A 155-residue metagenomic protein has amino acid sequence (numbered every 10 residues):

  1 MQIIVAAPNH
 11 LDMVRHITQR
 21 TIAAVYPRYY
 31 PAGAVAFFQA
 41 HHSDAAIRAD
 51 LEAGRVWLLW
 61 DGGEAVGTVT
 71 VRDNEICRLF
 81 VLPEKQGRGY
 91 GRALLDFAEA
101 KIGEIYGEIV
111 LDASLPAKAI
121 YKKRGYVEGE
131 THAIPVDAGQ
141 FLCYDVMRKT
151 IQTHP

Functional and structural regions predicted by a protein language model:
Q2-H16: A short beta-loop-alpha structural element at the N-terminal edge of CoA-dependent acyl/N-acetyltransferase catalytic
Q19-A45: Conserved GNAT-fold acetyl-CoA-binding loop/helix
R48-A53: Short loop/turn motifs at secondary-structure junctions and domain boundaries
G54-G67: Conserved beta-hairpin
L59, K85, G89-F97: Conserved acetyl-CoA pyrophosphate-binding loop and the N-cap/start of the following alpha-helix in GNAT-like
R72-E84: Conserved acetyl-CoA binding element of GNAT-fold acetyltransferases
A93-I109, A119: Conserved acyl-CoA
G107-K118, R124, E130, I134-P155: C-terminal "cap" of GNAT-fold acetyltransferases
